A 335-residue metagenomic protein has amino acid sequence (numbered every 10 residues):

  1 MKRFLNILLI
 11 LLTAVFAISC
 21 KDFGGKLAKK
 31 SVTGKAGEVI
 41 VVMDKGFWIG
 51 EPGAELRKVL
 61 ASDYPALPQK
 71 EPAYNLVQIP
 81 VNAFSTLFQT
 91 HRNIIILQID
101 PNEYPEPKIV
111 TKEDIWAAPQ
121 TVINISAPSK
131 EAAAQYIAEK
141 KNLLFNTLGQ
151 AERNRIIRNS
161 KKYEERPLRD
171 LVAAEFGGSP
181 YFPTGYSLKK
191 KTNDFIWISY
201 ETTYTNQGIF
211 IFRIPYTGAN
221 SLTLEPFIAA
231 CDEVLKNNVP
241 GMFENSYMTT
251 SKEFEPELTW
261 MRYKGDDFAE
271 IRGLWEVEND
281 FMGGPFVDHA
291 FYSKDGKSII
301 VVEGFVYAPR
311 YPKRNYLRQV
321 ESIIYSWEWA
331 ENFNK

Functional and structural regions predicted by a protein language model:
M1-L8: Bacterial N-terminal signal peptides that target proteins for export
F16-S19: C-terminal motif of bacterial Sec signal peptides marking the signal peptidase cleavage site
K21-G24, K29-G34, G46-I49, K58-S62 (+3 more regions): N-terminal "mature-domain start" segment
G25-K26, V42-D44, P183-M242: Secretory pathway targeting signatures of secreted, lumenal, and periplasmic proteins
G25-M43, F47, N102-E165: Solvent-exposed alpha-helical segments and adjacent loops that form catalytic or protein-interaction surfaces
P72-N75, I79-E131, N237-G296, Y311: Signature of long, low-cysteine stretches enriched in small and polar/charged residues
T121-S129, I209-R213, S298-Y307: Short, well-ordered beta-strand elements
A134-R158, Y186, S298-K335: Surface-exposed amphipathic alpha-helical segments
